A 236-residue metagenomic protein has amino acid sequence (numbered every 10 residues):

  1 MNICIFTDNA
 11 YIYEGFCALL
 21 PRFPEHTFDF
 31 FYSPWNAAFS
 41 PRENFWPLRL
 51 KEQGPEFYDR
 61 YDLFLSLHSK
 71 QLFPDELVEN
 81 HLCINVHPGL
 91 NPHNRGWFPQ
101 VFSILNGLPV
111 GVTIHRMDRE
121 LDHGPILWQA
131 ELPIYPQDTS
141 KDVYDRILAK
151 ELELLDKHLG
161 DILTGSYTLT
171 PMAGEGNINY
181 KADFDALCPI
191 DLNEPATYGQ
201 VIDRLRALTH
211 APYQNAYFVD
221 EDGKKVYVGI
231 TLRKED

Functional and structural regions predicted by a protein language model:
M1-D236: One-carbon transfer enzymes
